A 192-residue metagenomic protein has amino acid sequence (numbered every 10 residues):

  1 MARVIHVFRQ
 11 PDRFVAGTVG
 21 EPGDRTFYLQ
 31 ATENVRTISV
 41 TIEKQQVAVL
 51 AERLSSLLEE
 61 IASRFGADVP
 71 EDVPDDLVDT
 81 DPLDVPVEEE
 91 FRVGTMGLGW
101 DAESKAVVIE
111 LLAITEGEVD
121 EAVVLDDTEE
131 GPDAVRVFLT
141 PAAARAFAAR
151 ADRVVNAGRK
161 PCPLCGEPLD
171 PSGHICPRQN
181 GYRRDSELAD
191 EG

Functional and structural regions predicted by a protein language model:
M1-G192: Positively charged, low-complexity terminal tracts and the immediately adjacent first secondary-structure elements
